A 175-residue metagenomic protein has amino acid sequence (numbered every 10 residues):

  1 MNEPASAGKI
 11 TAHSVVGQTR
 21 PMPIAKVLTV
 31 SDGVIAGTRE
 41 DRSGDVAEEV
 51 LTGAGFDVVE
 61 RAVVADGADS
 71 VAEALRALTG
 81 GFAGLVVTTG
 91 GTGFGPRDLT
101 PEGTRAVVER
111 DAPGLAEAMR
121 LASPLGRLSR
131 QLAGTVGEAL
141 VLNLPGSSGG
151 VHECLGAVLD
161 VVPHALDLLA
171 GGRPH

Functional and structural regions predicted by a protein language model:
M1-H175: Non-catalytic beta/alpha edge segments that cap or flank active sites
